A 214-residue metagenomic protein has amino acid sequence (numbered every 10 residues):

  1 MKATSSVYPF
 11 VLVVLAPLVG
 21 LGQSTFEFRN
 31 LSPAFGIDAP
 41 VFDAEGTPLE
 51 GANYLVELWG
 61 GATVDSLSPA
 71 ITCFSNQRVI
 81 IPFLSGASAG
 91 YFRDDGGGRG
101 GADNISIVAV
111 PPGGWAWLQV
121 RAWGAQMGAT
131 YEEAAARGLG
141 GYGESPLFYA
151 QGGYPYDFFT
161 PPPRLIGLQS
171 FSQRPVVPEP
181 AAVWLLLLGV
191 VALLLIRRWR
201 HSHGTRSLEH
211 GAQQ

Functional and structural regions predicted by a protein language model:
K2-Y8, R200, S207: N-terminal leader/signal peptides at the extreme start of proteins
S5-T25, L168-V191: Short, threonine-centered small-residue motifs that mark membrane-proximal processing/anchoring sites and TM-junction
V13-L21, A70, A87, V110 (+4 more regions): Low-complexity, intrinsically disordered/propeptide-like segments
L15-P17, I81, S85, R206: N-terminal start and proteolytic maturation junction detector
G22-V176: Mature extracellular "passenger" or substrate-interacting domains of secreted, surface-exposed proteins
L193-Q214: C-terminal membrane-anchoring or membrane-association module
